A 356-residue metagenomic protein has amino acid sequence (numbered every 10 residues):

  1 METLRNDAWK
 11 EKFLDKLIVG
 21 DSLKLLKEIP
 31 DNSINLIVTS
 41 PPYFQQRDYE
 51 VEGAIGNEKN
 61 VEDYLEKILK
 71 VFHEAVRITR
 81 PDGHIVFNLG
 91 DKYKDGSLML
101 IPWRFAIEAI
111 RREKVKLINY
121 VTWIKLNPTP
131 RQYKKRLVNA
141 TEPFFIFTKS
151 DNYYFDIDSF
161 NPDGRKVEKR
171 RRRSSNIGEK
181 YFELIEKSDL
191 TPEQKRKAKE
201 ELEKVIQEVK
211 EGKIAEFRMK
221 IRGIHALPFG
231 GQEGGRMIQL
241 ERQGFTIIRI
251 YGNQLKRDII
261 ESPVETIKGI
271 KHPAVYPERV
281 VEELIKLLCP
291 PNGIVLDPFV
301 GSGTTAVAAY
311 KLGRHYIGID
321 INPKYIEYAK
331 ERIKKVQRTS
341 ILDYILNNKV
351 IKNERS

Functional and structural regions predicted by a protein language model:
E2-Y328, V336-R338, N353-S356: Core catalytic lobe of class I
L342-K352: Post-kinase regulatory C-tail/linker adjacent to protein kinase catalytic domains
